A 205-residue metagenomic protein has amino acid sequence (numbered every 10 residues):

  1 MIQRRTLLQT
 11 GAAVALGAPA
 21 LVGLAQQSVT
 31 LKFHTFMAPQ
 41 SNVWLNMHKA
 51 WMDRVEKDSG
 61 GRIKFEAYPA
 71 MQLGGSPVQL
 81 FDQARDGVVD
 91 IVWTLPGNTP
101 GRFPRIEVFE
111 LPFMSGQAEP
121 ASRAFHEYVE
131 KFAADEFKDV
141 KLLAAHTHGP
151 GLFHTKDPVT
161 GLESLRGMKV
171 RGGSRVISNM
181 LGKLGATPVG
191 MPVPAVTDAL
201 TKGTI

Functional and structural regions predicted by a protein language model:
T6-A25: N-terminal export signals
A20-F36, E56-K64, P158-K169, T201: Immediate post-signal peptide segment of exported/extracytoplasmic ligand-binding proteins
K32-K49, A70-G75: Extracytoplasmic "Venus flytrap"
S41-E66, R175, N179: Short, polar/charged alpha-helical segment
D53, Q79-R85, D90-I91, L95-P188 (+1 more regions): Contiguous mixed-secondary-structure segments that line small-molecule binding/active-site clefts of soluble domains
F65-P69, G190: A structural preference for short, hydrophobic beta-strand core positions in alpha/beta folds
G203-I205: Short, intrinsically disordered, charge-balanced linker/junction segments flanking boundaries in proteins
